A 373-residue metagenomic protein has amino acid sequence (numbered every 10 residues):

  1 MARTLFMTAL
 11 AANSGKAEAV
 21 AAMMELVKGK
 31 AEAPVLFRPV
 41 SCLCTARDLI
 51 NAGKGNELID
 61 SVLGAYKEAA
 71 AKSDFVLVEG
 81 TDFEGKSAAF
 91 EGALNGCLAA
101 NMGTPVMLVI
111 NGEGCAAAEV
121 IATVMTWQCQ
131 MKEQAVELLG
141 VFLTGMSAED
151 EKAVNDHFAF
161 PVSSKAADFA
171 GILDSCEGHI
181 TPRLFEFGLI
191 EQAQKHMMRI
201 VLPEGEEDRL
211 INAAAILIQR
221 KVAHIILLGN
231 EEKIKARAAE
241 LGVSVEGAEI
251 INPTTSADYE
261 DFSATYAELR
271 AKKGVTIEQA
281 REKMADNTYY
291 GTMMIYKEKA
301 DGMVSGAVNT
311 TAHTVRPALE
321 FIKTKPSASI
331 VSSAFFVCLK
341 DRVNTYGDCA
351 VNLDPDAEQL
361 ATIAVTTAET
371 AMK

Functional and structural regions predicted by a protein language model:
A2-E18, M24-C129, E137-L138: ATP-dependent carboxylate-amine ligase catalytic core
T8, R38, V78-E79, V109-I110 (+5 more regions): Short beta-strand segments
A19-K28, F90-G103, V120-E133, G140 (+2 more regions): Histidine-anchored nucleotide/phosphate-binding helix
L36-P39, L108-I110, L139-G145, H224-E232 (+1 more regions): Short internal beta-strands
R47-A52, D150-F158, K235-G242: Short, aromatic/basic amphipathic alpha-helical patches
N95-G114, F160-S163, T314-K340: Short, acidic/small-residue loops that bind anionic groups at enzyme active sites
I121-L184: C-terminal lobe/tail of nucleotide-utilizing enzymes
H179-K373: Anion-binding alpha/beta catalytic cores of soluble intermediary-metabolism enzymes, centered on
